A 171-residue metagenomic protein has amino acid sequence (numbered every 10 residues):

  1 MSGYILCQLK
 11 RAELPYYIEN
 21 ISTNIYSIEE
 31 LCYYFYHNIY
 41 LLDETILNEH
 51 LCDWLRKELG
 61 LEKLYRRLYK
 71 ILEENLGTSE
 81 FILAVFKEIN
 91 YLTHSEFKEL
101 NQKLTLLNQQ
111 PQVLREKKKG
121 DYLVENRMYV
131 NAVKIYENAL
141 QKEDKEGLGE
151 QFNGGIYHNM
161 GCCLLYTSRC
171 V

Functional and structural regions predicted by a protein language model:
M1-L114: Long, contiguous interaction/recruitment modules in multidomain scaffold/adaptor proteins
L61, Y166-V171: Conserved small/polar residues in nucleotide/adenosyl-binding loops
L104-T105, K142-Q151: Flexible helix-coil transition and linker loops at the boundaries of alpha-helical arrays
N108-N138: Alpha-helical segment of the N-proximal tetratricopeptide repeat
V124, L164-L165: Hydrophobic/aromatic side-chain positions at a characteristic register within alpha-helices of tetratricopeptide repeats
L140-Q141, N159-G161: Non-heme di-metal
